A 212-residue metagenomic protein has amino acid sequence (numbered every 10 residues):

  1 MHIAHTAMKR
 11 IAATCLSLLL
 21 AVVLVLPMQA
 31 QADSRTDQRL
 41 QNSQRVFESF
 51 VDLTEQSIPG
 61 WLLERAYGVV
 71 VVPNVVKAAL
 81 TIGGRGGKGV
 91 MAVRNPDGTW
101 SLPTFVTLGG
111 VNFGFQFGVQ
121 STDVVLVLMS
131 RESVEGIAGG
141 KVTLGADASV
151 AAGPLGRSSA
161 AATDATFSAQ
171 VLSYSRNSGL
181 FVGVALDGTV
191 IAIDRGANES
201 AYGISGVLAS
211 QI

Functional and structural regions predicted by a protein language model:
M1-R10: N-terminal secretory signal peptides that target proteins for export/translocation
H2, P27-Q29: N-terminal targeting/secretion presequences
R10-I11, N74: Hydrophobic alpha-helical segments, especially transmembrane helices and their immediate juxtamembrane helical caps
A13-T14, S43: General helical structural elements
T14-P27: Bacterial N-terminal signal peptides
Q31-I212: Small-residue-enriched, tightly packed secondary-structure blocks
